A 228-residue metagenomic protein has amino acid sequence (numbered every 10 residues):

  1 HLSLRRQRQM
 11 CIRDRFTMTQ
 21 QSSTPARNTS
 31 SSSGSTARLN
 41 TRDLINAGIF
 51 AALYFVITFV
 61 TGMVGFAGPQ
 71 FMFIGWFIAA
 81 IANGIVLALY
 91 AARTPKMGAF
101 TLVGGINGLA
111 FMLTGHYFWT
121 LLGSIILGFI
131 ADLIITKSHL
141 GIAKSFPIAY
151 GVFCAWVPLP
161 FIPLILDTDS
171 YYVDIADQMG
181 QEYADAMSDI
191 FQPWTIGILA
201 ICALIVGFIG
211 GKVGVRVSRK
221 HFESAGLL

Functional and structural regions predicted by a protein language model:
H1-D14: Single conserved hydrophobic/aromatic residue that forms the stacking wall/gate of nucleotide- or nucleobase-binding
F16-I49, A186-L228: Alpha-helical transmembrane segments and their cytosolic interface
T19-Q21, N28, S32-L102: Hydrophobic transmembrane alpha-helices
L44-G48, F77-I78, F100-G105, F118-L122 (+3 more regions): Hydrophobic alpha-helical transmembrane segments
A51-F59, I106-T114, V152-F161: Aromatic-anchored segments of alpha-helical transmembrane domains
V56, S124-P160, G211: Short helix-perturbing small/polar motifs within transmembrane alpha-helices
M63-A67, F71-M72, N107-I135: Interfacial aromatic-anchored transmembrane helix boundaries in multi-pass membrane proteins
P147-R219: Membrane-embedded alpha-helical hairpins and interfacial helices in multi-pass inner-membrane proteins
